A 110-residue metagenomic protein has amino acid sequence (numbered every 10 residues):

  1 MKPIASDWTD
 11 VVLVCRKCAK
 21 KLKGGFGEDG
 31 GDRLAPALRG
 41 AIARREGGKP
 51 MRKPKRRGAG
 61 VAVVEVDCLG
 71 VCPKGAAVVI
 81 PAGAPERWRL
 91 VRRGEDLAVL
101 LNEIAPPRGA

Functional and structural regions predicted by a protein language model:
M1-R44: N-terminal first-folded block
A5-L13, R44-L69: Immediate flanking context of iron-sulfur cluster ligation sites
V12-G25, V64-P81: Local cysteine-cluster metal-coordination motifs and their immediate loop/turn environment, predominantly Fe-S cluster
F26-G31, I80-E86: Short cysteine/histidine-rich zinc-coordinating motifs and their immediately flanking basic loops
E28, D32, P73, G94: Electropositive phosphate-/nucleotide-binding environments in soluble metabolic enzymes
G40-G47, N102, P106: Short, intrinsically disordered, mixed-charge
A62, V66, P85-E86, L90: Hydrophobic alpha-helical segments that drive targeting, anchoring, or assembly
W88-A110: C-terminal binding/interaction regions
